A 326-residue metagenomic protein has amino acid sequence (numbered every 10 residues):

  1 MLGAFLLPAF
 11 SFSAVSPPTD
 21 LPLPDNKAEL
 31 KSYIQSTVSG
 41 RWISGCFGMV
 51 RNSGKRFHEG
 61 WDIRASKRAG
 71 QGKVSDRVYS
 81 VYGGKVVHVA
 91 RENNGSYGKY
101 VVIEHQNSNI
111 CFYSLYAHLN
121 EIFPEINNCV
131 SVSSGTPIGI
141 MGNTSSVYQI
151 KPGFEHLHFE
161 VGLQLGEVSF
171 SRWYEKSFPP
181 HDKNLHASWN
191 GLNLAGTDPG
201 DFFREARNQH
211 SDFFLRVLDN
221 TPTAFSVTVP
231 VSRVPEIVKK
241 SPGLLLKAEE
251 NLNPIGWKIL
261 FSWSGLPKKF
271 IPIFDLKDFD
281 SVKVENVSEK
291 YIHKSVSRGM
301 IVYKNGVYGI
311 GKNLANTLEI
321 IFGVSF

Functional and structural regions predicted by a protein language model:
M1-A9: Bacterial N-terminal signal peptides
F10-K99, K183-F326: Surface-exposed, glycine-biased beta-strand/turn segments
R64-K67, S114-F123, N143-Y148, F178-D182: Short helix/strand-bridging catalytic loops that position acidic/His residues to coordinate divalent metals and engage
A65-K67, N107, N120-E121, F159 (+1 more regions): Non-catalytic surface loops within mature trypsin-like serine protease
K73-S75, Y79-E125, I150-H156: Zn2+-dependent peptidoglycan hydrolase active-site motif and core
G95, Y100-E104, V130-H210: Conserved, short, structured surface segments that act as functional micro-motifs
